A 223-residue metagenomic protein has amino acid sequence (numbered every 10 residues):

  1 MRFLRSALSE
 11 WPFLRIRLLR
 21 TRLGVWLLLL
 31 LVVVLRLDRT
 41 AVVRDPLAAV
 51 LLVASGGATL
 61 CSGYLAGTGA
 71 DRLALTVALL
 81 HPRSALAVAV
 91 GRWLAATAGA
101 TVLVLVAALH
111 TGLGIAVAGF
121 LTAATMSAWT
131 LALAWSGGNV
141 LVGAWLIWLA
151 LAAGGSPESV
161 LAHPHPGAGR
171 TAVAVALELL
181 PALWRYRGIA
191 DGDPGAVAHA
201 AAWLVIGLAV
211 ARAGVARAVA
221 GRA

Functional and structural regions predicted by a protein language model:
M1-A70, W93-L94, T101, L105 (+2 more regions): Hydrophobic alpha-helical transmembrane segments
A41, L141, W145-A223: Terminal transmembrane helical anchor/hairpin motif
G63, G99, A107, M126-A134: Hydrophobic transmembrane alpha-helices
V77-A85: Short helix-to-coil transition segments within interhelical loops that connect adjacent transmembrane helices
L80, V90-G91, G143-I147: Hydrophobic core positions of alpha-helical segments in small-molecule transporters and transporter systems
S84-A96: Membrane-interface alpha-helices at helix entry/exit sites of multi-pass transporters
G114-V142, W148-S156: Hydrophobic alpha-helical transmembrane segments of polytopic membrane proteins
